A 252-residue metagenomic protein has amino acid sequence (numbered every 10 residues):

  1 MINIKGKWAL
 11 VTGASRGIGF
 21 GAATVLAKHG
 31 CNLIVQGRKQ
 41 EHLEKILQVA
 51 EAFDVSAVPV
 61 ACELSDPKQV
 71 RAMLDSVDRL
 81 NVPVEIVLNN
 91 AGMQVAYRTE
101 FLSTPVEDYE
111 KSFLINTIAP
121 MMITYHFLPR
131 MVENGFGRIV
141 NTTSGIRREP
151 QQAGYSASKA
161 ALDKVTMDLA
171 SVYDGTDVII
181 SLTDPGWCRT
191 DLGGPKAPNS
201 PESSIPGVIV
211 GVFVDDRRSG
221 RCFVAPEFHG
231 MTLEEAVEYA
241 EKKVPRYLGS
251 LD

Functional and structural regions predicted by a protein language model:
W8, S15-G17, K39: Conserved glycine-rich cofactor-binding loop
H29-I46: Conserved glycine-rich Rossmann-like NAD(P)H-binding loop of the short-chain dehydrogenase/reductase
E41, V60-M73, V106: The beta1-alpha1 cofactor-binding region of Rossmann-like NAD(H)/NADP(H)-dependent oxidoreductases
R71, G92-E110: Conserved mid-core segment of classical short-chain dehydrogenase/reductases
D75, I115-E133, A170-S171: Amphipathic alpha-helical dimer-interface segment in Rossmann-like NAD(P)H-dependent oxidoreductases
M93-Q94, V106, Y125, R138-M167 (+1 more regions): Catalytic loop of short-chain dehydrogenase/reductase
L102-M121, F136, V140, L162: Catalytic Tyr-X3-Lys loop
G175-T176, L182-T183, G194-L248: C-terminal helical subdomain
